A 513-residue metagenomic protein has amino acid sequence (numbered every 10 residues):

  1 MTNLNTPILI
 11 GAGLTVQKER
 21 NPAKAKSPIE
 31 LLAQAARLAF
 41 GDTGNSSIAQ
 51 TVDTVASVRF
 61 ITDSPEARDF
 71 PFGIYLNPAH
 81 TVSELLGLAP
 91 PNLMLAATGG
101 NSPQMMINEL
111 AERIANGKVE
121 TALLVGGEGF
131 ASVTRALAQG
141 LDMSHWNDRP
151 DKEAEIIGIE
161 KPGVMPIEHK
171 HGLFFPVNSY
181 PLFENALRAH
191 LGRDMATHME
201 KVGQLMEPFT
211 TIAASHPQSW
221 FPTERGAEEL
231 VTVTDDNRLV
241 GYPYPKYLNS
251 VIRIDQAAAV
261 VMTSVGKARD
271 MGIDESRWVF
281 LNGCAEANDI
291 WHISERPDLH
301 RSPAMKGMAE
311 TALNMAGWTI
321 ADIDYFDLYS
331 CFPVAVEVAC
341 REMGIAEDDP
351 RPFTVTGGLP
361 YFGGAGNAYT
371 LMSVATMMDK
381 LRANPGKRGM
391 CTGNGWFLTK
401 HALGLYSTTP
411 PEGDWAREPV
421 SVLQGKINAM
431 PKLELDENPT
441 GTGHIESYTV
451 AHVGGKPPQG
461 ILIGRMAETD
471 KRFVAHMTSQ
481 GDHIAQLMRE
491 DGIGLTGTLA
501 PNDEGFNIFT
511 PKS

Functional and structural regions predicted by a protein language model:
M1-I29, P150-L173, P181-N185, A189-P208 (+4 more regions): Condensing-enzyme catalytic core mediating Claisen C-C bond formation in acyl metabolism
P28-S46, P78-A79, S264, H300-A316 (+1 more regions): Short, well-ordered amphipathic alpha-helical segments that serve as non-catalytic structural scaffolds within diverse
L38-D53, R269, A309-D322, A346 (+1 more regions): Phosphate/pyrophosphate-binding loops at sites that engage ATP/ADP/AMP, CoA/4′-phosphopantetheine, polyphosphate
I48-R59, N92-T98, L123-G127, A196-Q204 (+4 more regions): Beta-strand segments within the central parallel beta-sheet cores of soluble alpha/beta enzyme folds
R59, S64-T121, G129-M165, H169-L173 (+7 more regions): Conserved catalytic cysteine-centered active-site region of acyl-thioester-dependent Claisen-condensing enzymes
T98-E128, F174-S215, V260-K267, M315-W318 (+1 more regions): Active-site-proximal alpha-helical scaffold in enzymes
S215-E275, N314, A321, Y325-R341: Accessory "access/gating" subregions that flank catalytic or transport cores
D482-A500: Short nucleic-acid-contacting surface segments enriched for D/E, G, S/T with interspersed K/R
